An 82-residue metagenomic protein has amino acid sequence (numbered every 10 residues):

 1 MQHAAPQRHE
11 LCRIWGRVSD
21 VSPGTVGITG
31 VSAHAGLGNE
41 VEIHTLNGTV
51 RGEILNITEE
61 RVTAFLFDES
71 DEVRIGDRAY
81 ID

Functional and structural regions predicted by a protein language model:
Q2-I14, D20-D82: Acidic-enriched and Gly/Ser
